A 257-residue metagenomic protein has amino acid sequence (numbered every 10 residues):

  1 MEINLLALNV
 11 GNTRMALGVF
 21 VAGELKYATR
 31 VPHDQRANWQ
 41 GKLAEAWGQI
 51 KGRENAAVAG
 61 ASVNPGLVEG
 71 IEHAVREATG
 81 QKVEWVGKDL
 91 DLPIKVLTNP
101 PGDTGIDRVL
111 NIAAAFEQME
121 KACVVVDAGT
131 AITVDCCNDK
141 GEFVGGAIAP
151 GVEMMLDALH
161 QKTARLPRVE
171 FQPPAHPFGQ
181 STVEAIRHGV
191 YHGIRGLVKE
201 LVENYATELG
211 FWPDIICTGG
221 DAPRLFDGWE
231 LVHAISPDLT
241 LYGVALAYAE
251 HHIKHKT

Functional and structural regions predicted by a protein language model:
E2-A7, M155-T257: ATP-binding/phosphotransfer module of carbohydrate and carboxylate kinases, centering on a glycine-rich
E2-K51, G141-R168, Q172-H176: Short glycine-rich, Thr/Ser-proximal phosphate-binding strand/loop in the N-terminal lobe of ATP-dependent enzymes
N9, G18, A61, V86 (+3 more regions): Short beta-strand segments
L43-A57, A78, L201-P213: Phosphate/pyrophosphate-binding loops at sites that engage ATP/ADP/AMP, CoA/4′-phosphopantetheine, polyphosphate
W47, M119, Y248-H252: Short, hydrophobic alpha-helical segments
R53-N64, K82-E84, G210-G220: Short glycine-rich phosphate-binding loop at a beta-alpha junction
P65-A74: N-terminal/domain-start alpha-helical segments
Q81-W85, L90-K162, H192-L201, H233 (+2 more regions): Phosphate-binding/catalytic loop of phosphoryl-transfer enzymes
